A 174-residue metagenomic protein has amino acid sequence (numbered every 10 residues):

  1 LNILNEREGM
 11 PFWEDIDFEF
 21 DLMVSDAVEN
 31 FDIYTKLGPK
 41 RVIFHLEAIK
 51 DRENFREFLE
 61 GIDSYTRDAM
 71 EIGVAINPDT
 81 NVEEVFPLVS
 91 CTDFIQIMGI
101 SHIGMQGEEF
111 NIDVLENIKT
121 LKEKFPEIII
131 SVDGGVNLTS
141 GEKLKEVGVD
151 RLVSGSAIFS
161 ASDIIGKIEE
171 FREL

Functional and structural regions predicted by a protein language model:
L1-F20, F58-P78, I112-V136, E170-L174: Alpha-helix-loop-beta-strand connector modules within alpha/beta enzyme cores
L1-R52: Structural motif corresponding to the early beta-alpha repeats
E14-D15, T35-V42, D63-E71, S90-I100 (+2 more regions): Glycine-enriched alpha-helix->loop->beta-strand junction motifs that scaffold or abut catalytic
M23-S25, E47-I49, A75-D79, M98-S101 (+2 more regions): Active-site beta-loop-alpha junctions enriched in small/polar residues
D26-K36, D79-T92, V136-L152, G166-I168: Catalytic cores of alpha/beta
N30-E84: Hydrophobic, well-structured mid-protein blocks that either form specific transmembrane helices
V42-D51, Q96-G107, V147-I168: Glycine-rich phosphate-binding active-site loops on the catalytic face of alpha/beta enzymes
P78, E84-F125, G166-E170: Glycine/Thr-rich beta-alpha phosphate-binding loop at enzyme active sites
